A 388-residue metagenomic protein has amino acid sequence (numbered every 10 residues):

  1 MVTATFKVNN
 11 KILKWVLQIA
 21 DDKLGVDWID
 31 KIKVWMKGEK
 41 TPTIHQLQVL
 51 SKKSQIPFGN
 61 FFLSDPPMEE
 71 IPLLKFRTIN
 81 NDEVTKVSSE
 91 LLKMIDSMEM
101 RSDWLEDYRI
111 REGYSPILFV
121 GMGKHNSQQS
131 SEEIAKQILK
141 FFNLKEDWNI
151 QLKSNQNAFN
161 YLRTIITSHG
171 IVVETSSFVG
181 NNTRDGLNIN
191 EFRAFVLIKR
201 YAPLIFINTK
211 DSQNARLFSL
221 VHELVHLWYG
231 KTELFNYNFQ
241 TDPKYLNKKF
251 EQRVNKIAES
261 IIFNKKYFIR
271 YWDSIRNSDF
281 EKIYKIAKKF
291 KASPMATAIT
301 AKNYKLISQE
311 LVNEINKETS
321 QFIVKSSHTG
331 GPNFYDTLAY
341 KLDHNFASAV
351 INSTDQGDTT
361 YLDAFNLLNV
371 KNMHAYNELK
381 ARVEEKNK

Functional and structural regions predicted by a protein language model:
M1-K388: Active-site hotspot residues in diverse enzymes, especially metal/ion-binding acidic/histidine motifs
